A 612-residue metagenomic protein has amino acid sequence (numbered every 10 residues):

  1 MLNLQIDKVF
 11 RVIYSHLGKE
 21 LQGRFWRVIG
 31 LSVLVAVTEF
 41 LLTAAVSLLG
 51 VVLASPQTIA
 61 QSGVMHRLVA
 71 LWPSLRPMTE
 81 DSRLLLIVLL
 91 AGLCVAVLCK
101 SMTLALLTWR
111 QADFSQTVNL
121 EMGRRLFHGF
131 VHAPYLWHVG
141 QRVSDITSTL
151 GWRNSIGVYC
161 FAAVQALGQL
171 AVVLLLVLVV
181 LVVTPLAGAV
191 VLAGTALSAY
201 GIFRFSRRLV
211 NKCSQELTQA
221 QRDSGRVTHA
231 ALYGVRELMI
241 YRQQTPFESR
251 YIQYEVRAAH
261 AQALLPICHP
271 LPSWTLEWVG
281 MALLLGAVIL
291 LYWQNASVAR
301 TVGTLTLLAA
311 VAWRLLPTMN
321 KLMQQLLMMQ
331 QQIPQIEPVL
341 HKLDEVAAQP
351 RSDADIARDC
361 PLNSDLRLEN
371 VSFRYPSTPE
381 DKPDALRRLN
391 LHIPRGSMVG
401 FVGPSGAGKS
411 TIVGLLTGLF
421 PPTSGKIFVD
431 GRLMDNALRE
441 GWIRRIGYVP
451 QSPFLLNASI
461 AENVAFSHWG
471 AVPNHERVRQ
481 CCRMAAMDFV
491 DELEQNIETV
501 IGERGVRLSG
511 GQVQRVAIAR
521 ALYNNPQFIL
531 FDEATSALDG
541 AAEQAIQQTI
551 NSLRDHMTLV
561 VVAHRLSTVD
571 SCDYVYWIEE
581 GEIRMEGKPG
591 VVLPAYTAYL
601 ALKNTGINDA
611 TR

Functional and structural regions predicted by a protein language model:
M1-S47, V52-L90, C99, T103 (+9 more regions): Membrane-integrated ABC transporters
G18-G23, Y135, G151-A163, K212-A220 (+7 more regions): An intracellular "coupling" helix at the cytosolic face of ABC transporter transmembrane type-1 domains
V28-L34, Q165-E216, G286-T301: Transmembrane helices of ABC transporter permease
V131-L176, Y233: Juxtamembrane loop-to-helix connectors within ABC transporter transmembrane domains
R236-Q243, I267-P270, R314-K342, S459: Cytosolic ends of transmembrane helices, especially the final helix of ABC transmembrane type-1 domains
T417: Helix-to-loop junction immediately C-terminal to a conserved catalytic motif
G447, S452, N463, C481-M484 (+1 more regions): ABC-family ATPase nucleotide-binding domain "signature/switch" substructure
P453-V500, L600-A601: Conserved "ABC signature" C-loop
